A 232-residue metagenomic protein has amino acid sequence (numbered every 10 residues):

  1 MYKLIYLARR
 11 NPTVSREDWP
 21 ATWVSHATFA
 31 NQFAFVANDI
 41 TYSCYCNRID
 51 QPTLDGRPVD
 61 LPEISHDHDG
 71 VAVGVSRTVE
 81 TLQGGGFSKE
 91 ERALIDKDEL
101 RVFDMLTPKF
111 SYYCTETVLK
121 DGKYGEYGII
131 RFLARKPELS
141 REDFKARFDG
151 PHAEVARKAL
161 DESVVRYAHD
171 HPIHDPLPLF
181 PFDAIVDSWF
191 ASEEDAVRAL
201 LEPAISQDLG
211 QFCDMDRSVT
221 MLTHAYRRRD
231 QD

Functional and structural regions predicted by a protein language model:
M1-D232: Macromolecular interaction modules
